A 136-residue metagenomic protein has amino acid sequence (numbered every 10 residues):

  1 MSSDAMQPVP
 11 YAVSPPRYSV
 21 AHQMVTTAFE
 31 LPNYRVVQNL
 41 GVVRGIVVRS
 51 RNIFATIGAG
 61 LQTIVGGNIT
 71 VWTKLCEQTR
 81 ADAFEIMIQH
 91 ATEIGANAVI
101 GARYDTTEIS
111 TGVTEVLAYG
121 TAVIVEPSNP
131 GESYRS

Functional and structural regions predicted by a protein language model:
M1-I53, V116-S136: N-terminal presequence-like segments and the immediate start of the first folded domain
V43, V48, T56-R103: Short, well-ordered alpha-helical segments
A98-S110, R135: Short, conserved loop-to-beta-strand elements that form functional interface hotspots
G112-T114: A generic structural micro-feature
